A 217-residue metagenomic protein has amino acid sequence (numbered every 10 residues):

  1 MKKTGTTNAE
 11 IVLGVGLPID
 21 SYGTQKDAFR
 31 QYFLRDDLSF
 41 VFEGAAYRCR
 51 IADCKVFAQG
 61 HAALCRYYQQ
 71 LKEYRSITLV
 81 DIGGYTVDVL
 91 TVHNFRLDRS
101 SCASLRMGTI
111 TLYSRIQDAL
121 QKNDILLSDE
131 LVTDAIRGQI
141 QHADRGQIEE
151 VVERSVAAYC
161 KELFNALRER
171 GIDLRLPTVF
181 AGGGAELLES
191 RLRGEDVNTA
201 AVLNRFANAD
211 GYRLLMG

Functional and structural regions predicted by a protein language model:
M1-I77, L97-I110, E130-G217: Nucleotide/phosphate-binding catalytic cleft detector across ATP-hydrolyzing and phosphate-transferring enzymes
V80-G84: Active-site-proximal alpha-helical scaffolds that flank and shape metal-associated catalytic sites
V87-T91: Short beta-strand scaffold segments in enzyme catalytic cores
N94: Acidic/polar active-site rim loop that often engages polyanionic ligands
Y113: Short alpha-helix immediately C-terminal to the canonical SAM-binding loop
I116: P-loop NTP-binding/switch modules centered on Walker-like glycine-rich loops
L120-N123: Acidic, metal/cofactor-coordinating or nucleic-acid-engaging core segments within structured domains
